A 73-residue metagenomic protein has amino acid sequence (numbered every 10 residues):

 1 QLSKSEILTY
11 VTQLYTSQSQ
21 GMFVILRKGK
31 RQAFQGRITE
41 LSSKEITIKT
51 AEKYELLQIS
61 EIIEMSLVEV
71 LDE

Functional and structural regions predicted by a protein language model:
Q1-R31, L56, I63-E73: Short glycine-rich, low-complexity segments
F23, I46-T50, L57: SH3/SH3-like beta-barrel fold
T39, E55: Residues that recognize and position ribonucleotide moieties
L41-I46, L67: Short, conserved beta-turn/loop elements at beta-strand boundaries and strand-helix junctions
